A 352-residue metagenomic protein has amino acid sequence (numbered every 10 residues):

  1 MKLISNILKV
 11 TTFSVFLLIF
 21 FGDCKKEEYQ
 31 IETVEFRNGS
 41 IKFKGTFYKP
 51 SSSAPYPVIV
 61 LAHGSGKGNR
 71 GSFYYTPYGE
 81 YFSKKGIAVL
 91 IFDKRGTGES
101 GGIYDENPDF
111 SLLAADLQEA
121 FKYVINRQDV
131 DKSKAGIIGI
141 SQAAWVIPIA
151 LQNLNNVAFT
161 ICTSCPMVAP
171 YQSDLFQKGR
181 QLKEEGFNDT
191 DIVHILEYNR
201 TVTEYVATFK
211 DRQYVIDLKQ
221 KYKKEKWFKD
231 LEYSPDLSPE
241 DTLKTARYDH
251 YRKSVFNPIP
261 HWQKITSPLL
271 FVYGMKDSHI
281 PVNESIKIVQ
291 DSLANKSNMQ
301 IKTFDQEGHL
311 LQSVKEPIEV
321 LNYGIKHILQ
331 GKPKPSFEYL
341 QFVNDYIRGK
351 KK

Functional and structural regions predicted by a protein language model:
C24-S53: N-terminal cap/lid segment of alpha/beta-hydrolase-fold proteins
P55-G64: Short beta-strand element of the alpha/beta-hydrolase
G68-G79, K94, N283: The serine-hydrolase catalytic nucleophile loop
G79-G101: Conserved alpha/beta-hydrolase
N107-Q128: Alpha/beta-hydrolase active-site loop
Y123-D191: Primarily recognizes the serine-hydrolase "nucleophile elbow" in alpha/beta-hydrolase and SGNH/GDSL folds
T163-H261: Accessory cap/linker subdomain of secreted extracellular hydrolases
I265, F271-Y273: Short beta-strand/loop motif that positions the catalytic acidic residue of the alpha/beta-hydrolase fold
